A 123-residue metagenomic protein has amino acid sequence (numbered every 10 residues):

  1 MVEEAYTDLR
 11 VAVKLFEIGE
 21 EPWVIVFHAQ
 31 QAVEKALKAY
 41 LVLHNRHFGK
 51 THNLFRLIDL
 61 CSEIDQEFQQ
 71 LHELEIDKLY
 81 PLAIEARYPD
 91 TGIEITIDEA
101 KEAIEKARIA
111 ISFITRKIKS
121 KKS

Functional and structural regions predicted by a protein language model:
M1-S123: Terminal alpha-helical segments
